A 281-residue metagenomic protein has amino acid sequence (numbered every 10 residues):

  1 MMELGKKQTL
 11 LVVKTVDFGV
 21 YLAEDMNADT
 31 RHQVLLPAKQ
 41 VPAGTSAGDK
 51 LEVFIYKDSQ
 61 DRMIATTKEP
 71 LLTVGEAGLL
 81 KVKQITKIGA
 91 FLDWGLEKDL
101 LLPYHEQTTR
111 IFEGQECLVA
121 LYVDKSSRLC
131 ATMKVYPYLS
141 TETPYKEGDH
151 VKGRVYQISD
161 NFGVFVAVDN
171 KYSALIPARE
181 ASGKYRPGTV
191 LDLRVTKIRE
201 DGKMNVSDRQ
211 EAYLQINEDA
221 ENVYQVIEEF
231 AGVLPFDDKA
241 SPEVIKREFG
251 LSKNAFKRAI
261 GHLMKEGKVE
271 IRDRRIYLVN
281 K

Functional and structural regions predicted by a protein language model:
M1-K281: Single-stranded RNA-binding regions, centering on S1/OB-family and related RNA-binding modules
